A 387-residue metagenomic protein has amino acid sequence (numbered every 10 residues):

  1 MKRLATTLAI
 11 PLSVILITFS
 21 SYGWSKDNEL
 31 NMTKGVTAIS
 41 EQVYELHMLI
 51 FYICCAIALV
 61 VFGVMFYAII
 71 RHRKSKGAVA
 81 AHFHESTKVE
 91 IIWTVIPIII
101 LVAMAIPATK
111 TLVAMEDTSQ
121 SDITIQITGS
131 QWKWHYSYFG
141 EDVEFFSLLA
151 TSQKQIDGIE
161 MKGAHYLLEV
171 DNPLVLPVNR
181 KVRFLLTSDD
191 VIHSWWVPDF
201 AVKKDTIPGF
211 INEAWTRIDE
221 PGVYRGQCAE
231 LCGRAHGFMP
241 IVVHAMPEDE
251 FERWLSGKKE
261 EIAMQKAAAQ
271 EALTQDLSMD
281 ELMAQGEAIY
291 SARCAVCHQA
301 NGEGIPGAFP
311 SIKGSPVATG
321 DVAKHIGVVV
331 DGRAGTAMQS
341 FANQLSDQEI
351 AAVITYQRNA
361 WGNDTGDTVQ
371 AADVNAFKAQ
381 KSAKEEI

Functional and structural regions predicted by a protein language model:
M1-S25: N-terminal secretory/membrane targeting signals
W24-L49, I69-D280, A284: Non-transmembrane, membrane-proximal soluble domains of secreted or membrane proteins
C54: Active-site-proximal cofactor/substrate-binding loop regions of enzyme domains
A58-H72: Alpha-helical transmembrane segments
A214-R217, F309-G320, A342-Q344: Short, contiguous acidic/charged loop-to-helix segments that flank catalytic cores in large enzymes
A229-G233, C297-G304, V330, T355-N359: Detector for the c-type heme attachment site
E260-L282, E287, A292, S340-I387: Flexible coil segments in periplasmic/lumen-exposed cytochrome c-class electron-transfer proteins
M279-I305, K313-D331: Sequence/structural segment immediately N-terminal to covalent heme-attachment motifs in c-type and related
